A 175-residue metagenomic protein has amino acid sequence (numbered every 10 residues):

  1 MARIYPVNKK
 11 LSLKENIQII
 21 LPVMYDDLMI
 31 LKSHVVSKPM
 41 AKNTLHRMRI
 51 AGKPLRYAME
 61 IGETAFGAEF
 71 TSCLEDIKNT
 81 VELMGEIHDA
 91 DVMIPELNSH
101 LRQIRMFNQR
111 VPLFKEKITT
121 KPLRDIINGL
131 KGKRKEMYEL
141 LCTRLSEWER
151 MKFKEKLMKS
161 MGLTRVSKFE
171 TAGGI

Functional and structural regions predicted by a protein language model:
M1-I175: Cationic, histidine-enriched alpha-helical/coil surfaces that engage anionic ligands
